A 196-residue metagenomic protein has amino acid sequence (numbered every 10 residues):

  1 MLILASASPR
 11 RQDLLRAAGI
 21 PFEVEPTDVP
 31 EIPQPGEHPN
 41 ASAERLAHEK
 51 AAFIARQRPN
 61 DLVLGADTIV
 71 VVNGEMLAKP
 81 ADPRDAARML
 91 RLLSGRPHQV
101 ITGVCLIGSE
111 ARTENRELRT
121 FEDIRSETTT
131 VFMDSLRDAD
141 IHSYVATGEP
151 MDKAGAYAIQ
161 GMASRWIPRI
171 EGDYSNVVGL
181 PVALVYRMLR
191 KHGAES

Functional and structural regions predicted by a protein language model:
M1-I20: N-terminal beta1-alpha1 ligand-phosphate binding loop
L2-I3, G36-S196: Anionic-ligand binding patches
A7, T27, S109: Cofactor-binding loop segments of dinucleotide-utilizing enzymes, especially the Rossmann-like FAD- and NAD(P)+-binding
P9, V24, T113-R116: N-terminal functional modules and adjacent low-complexity/disordered segments of proteins
R11, E31-P33, T113: Flexible, glycine-rich phosphate/dinucleotide-binding loops and adjacent beta-alpha linkers at cofactor/substrate
D13-A17, Q34, R56-Q57: Short loop/helix-cap segments at secondary-structure boundaries that form the rim of catalytic
I20-F22, D61: A structural micro-motif
E23-E31: A short beta-strand-loop structural module common to alpha/beta enzyme folds
